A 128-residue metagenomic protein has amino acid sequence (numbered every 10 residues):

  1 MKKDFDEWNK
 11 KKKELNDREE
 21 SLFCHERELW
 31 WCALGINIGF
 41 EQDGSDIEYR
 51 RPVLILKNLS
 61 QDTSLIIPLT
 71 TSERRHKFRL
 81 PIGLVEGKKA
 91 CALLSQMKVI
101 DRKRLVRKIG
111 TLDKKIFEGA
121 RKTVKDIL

Functional and structural regions predicted by a protein language model:
M1-N9, L22, I47, I82-L128: C-terminal terminal-subdomain/extension
K13-E20: Short alpha-helix capping/helix-loop boundary micro-motifs
E26-R27: Loop/turn positions that initiate beta-strands
G35-G39: Short, charged beta-turn/beta-strand-edge "cap" motif at the junction between a beta-strand and an adjacent loop
Q42-E86: Compact nucleic-acid interaction/catalytic patches
